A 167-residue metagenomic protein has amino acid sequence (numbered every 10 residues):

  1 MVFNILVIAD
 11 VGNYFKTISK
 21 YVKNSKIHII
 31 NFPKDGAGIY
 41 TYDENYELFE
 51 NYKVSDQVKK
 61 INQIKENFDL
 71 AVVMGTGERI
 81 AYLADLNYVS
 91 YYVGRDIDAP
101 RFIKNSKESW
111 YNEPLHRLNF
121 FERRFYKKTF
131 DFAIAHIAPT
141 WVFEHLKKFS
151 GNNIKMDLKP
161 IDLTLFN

Functional and structural regions predicted by a protein language model:
M1-G38, E66: N-terminal subdomain of nucleotide-sugar transferases
F3-A9, K60-E78: Short N-terminal targeting/anchoring amphipathic segment
G12-N13, N31-G36, V73-R79, A138-E144: Short, polar loop motifs at secondary-structure junctions
N24-I27, Y40-K53, D85-Y92, S150-P160: Active-site regions of enzymes building and remodeling cell-envelope glycoconjugates
K34-N62, W110-P114: A short, charged, and often flexible helix/loop element on the N-terminal side of the glycosyltransferase catalytic
K59-N62, A99, K107-A135: Membrane-proximal helix-turn-helix segments that form the acceptor-binding/catalytic region of lipid-linked
L70-V72, L83-E113: Active-site proximal beta-strand in glycosyltransferases
N119-K155, L163-L165: A short, active-site helix/loop in glycosyltransferases that binds the activated sugar's phosphate group
